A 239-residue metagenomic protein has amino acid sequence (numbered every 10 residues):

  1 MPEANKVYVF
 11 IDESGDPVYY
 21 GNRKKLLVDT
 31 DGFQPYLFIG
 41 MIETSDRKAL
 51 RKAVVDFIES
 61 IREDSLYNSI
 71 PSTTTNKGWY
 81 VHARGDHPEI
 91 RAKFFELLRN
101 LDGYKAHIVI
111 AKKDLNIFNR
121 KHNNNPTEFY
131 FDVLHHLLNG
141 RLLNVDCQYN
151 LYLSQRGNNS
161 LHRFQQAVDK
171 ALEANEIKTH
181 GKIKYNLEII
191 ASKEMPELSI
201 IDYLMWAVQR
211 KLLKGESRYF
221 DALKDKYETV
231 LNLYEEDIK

Functional and structural regions predicted by a protein language model:
M1-K239: Phosphate-ester processing/binding pockets and catalytic centers
